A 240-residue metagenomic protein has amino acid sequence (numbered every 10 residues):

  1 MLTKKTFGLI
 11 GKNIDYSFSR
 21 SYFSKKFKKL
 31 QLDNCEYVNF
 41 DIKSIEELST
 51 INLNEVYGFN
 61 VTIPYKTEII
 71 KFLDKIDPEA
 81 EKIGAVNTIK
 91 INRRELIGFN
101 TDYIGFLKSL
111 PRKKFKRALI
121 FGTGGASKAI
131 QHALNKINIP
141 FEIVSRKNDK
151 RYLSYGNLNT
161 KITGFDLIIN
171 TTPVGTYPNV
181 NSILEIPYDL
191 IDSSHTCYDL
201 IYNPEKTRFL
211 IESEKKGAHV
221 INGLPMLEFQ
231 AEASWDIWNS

Functional and structural regions predicted by a protein language model:
L2-P111, E212: Phosphate/diphosphate ligand-binding glycine-rich loop within oxidoreductases
G11, N100-Y103, L110-P111, K116-N135 (+1 more regions): Glycine-rich adenosine-cofactor-binding loop
V61-E68, A126, P173-T176, N203: Short glycine-rich anion-binding loops that position phosphate/pyrophosphate groups of nucleotides and phosphorylated
K108, H219-S240: Active-site capping/gating segments
K136-F141, K215-H219: Conserved S-adenosyl-L-methionine
I137-L153: NAD(P)-binding Rossmann-fold cofactor-contacting core
R151-I221: Rossmann-like adenosine-cofactor binding region
